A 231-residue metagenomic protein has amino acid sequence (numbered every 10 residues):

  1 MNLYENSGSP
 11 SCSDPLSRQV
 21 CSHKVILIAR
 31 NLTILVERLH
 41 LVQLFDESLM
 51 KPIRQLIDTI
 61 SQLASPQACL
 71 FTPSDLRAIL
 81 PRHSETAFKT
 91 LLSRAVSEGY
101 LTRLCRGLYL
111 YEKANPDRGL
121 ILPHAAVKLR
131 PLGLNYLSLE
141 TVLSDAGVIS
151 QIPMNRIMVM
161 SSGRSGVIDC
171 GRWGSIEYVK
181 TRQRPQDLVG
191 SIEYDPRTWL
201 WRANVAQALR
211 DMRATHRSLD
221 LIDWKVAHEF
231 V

Functional and structural regions predicted by a protein language model:
L3, S7, S13-P15, L27 (+2 more regions): Short hydrophobic targeting helices and cationic amphipathic motifs that mediate membrane/organellar targeting
S17-Q19: Short Gly/Ser/Thr- and charged-rich N-terminal loops/segments that act as flexible capping/hinge elements
N31-Q62: Short alpha-helical segments that sit at the start of domains
S48-K51, L80-R82, A87-T90, Y136-L139 (+2 more regions): A short linear-motif detector with a strong N-terminal bias
P52-D58, L63-L129: Short beta-edge/loop segments at beta->alpha junctions of small alpha/beta modules that act as binding/recognition
E112-V231: Nucleic-acid-binding surface
